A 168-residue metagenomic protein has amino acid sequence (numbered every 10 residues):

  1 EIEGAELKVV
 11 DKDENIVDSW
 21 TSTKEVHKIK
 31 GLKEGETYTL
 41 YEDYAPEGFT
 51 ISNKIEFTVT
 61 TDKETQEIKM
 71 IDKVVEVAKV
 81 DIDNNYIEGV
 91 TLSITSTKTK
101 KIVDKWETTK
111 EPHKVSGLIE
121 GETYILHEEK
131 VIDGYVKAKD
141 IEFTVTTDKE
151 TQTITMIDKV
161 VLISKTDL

Functional and structural regions predicted by a protein language model:
E1-L168: Solvent-exposed loop/turn and edge beta-strand elements of beta-rich ligand-binding domains
